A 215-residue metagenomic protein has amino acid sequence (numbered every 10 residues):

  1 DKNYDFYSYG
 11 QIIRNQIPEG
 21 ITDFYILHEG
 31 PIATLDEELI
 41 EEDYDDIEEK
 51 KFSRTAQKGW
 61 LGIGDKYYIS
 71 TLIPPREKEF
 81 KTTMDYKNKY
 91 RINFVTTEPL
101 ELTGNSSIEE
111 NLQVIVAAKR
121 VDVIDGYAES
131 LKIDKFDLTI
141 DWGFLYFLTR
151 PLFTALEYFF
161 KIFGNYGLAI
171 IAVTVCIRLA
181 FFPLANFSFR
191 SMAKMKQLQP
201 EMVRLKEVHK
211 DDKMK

Functional and structural regions predicted by a protein language model:
D1-D134: Soluble non-transmembrane domains of integral membrane proteins
N105, L179-K215: Membrane-interface amphipathic helices and adjacent TM-edge segments
I115-A169: Interfacial loop/helix-cap signal at membrane boundaries in integral membrane proteins
L156-F159, C176, A180, L184: Alpha-helical membrane-inserting segments
